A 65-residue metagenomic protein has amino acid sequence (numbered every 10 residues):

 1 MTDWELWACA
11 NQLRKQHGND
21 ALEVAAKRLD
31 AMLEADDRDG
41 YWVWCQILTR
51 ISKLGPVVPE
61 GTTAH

Functional and structural regions predicted by a protein language model:
M1, L48, G61-T62: Intrinsically disordered/low-complexity terminal segments and short unstructured peptides
M1-Q12, H65: Short, charge-rich, low-complexity alpha-helical interaction segments
W4-L6, A31, E60: Generic signature of intrinsically disordered, low-complexity, basic-rich segments and short cationic peptides
N11-P56: Amphipathic, hydrophobic secondary-structure cores in small proteins
K53-H65: Short, charged, intrinsically disordered terminal tails
